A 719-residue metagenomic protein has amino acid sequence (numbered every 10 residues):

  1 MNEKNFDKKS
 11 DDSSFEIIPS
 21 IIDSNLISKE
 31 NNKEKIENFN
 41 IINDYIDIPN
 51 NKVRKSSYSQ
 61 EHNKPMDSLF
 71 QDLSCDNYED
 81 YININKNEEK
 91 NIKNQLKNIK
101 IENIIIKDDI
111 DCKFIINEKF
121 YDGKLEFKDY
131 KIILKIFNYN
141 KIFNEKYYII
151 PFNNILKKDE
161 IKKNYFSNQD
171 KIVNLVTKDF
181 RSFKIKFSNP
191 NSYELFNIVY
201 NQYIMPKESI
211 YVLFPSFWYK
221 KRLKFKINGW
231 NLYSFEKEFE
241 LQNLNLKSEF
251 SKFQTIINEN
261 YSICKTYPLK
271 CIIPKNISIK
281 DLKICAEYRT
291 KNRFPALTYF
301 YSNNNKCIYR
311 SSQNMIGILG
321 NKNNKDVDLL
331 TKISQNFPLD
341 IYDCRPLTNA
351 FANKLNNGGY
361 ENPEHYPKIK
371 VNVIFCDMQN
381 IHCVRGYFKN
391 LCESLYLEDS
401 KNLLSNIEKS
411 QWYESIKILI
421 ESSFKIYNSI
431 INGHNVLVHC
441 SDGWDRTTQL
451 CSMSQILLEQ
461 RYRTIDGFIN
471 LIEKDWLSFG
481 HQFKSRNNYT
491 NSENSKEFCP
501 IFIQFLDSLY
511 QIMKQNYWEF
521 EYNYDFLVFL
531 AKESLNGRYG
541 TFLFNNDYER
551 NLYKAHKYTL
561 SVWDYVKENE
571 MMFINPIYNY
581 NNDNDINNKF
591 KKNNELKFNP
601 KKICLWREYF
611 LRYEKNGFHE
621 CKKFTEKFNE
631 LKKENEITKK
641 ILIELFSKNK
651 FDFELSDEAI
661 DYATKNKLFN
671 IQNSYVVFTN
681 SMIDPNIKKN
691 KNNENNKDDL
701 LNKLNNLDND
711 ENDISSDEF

Functional and structural regions predicted by a protein language model:
M1-E3, S10, S28, S56: Universal eukaryotic N-terminal targeting presequences
E3, E16-D23, N38, I42 (+4 more regions): Cys-dependent protein tyrosine phosphatase-like superfamily
V438-C440: The Walker A (P-loop) glycine that initiates the GxxxxGKT/S ATP-binding motif of P-loop NTPases
D442-T448: Ser/Thr-glycine-rich phosphate-binding loops at phosphate-binding pockets of nucleotides, nucleotide cofactors
